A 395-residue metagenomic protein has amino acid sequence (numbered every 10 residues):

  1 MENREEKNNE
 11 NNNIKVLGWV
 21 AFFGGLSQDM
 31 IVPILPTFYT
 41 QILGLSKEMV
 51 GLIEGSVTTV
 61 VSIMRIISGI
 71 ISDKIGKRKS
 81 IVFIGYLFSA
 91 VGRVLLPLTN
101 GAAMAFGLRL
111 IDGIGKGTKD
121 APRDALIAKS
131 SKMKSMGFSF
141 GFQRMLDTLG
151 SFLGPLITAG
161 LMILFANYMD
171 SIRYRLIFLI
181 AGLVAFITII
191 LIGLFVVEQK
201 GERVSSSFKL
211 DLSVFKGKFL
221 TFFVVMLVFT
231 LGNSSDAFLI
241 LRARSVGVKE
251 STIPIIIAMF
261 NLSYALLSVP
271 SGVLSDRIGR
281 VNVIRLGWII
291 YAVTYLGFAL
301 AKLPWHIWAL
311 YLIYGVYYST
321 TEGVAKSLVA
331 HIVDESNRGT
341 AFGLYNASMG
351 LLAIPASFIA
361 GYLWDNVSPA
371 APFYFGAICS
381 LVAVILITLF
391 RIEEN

Functional and structural regions predicted by a protein language model:
E2-I14, V197-V225: Juxtamembrane intracellular "pre-TM" segments in multi-pass secondary transporters
K7-V61, T221-I256: Helix-loop boundary and gating motifs at the non-cytosolic
T37-I42, L153-I172, P355-A371: Transmembrane alpha-helix termini and helix-breaking/packing motifs in multi-pass membrane transporters
L52-I70, A258-P270: Central cavity-lining transmembrane alpha-helices of secondary-active solute carriers, predominantly the Major
S80-V94, G182, N282-G297, A377: Structural signature of the two symmetry-related core transmembrane helices
L108-T148, L328: Cytoplasmic helix-loop-helix junction between adjacent transmembrane helices in 12-TM secondary transporters
G141-A159, N346-A356: Glycine-rich segments within core transmembrane alpha-helices of 12-TM secondary carriers
G182-E202, A383-R391: C-terminal membrane-cytosol helix-exit motif in multi-pass small-molecule transporters
